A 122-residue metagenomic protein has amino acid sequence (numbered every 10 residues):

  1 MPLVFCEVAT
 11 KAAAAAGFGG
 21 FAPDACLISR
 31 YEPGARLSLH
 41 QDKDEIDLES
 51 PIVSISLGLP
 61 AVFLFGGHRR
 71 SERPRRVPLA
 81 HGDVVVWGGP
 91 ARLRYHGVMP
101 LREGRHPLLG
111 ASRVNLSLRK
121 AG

Functional and structural regions predicted by a protein language model:
M1-G122: Non-heme Fe(II) oxygenase metal-center motifs and adjacent flexible, charged/small-residue loops
